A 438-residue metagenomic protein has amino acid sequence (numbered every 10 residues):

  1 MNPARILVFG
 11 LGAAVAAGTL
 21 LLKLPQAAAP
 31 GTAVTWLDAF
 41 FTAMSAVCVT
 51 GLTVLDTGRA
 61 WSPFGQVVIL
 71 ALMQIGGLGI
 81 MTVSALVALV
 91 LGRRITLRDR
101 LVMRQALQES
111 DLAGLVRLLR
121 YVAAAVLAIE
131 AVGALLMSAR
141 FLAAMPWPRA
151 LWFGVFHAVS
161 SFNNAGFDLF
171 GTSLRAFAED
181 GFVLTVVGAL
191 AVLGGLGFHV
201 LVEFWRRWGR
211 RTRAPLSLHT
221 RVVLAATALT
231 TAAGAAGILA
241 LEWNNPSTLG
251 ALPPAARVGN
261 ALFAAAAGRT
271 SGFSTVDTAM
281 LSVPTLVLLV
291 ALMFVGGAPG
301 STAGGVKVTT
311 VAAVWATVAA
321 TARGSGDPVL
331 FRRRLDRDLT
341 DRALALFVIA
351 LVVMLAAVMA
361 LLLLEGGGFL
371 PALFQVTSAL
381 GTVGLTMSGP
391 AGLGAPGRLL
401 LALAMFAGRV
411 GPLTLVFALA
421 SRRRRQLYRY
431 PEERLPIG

Functional and structural regions predicted by a protein language model:
M1-G438: Membrane-proximal intracellular helices of multi-pass ion channels
